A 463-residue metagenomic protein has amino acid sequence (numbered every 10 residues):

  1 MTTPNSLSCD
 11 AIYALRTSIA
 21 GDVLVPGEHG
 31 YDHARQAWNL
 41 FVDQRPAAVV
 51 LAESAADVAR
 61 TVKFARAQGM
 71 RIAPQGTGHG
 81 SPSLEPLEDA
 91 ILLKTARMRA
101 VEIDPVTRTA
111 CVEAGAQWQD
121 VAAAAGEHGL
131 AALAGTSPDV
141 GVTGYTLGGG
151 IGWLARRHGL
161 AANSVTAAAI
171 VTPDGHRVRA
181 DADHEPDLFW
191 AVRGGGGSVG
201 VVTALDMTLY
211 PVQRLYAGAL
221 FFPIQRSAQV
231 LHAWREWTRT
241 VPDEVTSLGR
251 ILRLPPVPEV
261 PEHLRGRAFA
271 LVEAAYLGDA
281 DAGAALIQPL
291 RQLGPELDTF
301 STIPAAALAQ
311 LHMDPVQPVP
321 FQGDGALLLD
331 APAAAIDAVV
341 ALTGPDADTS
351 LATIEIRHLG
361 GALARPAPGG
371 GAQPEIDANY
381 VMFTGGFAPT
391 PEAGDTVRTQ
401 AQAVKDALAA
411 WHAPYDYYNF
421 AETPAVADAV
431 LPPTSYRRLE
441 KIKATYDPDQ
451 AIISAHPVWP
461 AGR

Functional and structural regions predicted by a protein language model:
M1-R463: Soluble FAD-dependent oxygen oxidases
